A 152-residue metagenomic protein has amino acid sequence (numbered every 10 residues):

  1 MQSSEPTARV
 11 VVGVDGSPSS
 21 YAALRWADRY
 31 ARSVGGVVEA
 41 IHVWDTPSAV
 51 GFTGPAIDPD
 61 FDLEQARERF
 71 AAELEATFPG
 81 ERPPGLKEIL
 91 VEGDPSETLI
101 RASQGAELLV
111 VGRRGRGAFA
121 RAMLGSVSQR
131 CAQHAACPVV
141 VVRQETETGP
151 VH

Functional and structural regions predicted by a protein language model:
M1-P6, S19, S33, A76-L109 (+1 more regions): Structural beta-alpha unit
Q2-G54: Small/aliphatic-rich secondary-structure junction motif
W26, D62-L74, T98: Short, solvent-exposed amphipathic alpha-helices that sit in or adjacent to ligand/effector-binding or catalytic
E39-I41, K87-V91, V140: General small-molecule cofactor/ligand-binding pocket signal
H42, R113-R114, R143-Q144: Short secondary-structure boundary segments
H42-R69, T146-H152: Acidic, proline/glycine-rich short linear motifs
E75-A76, Q129: Active-site phosphate/pyrophosphate- and oxyanion-stabilizing loops and adjacent acidic/basic residues in soluble
L108-Q133, T148-H152: Glycine-rich, Arg-bearing micro-motifs that act as flexible, cationic patches
